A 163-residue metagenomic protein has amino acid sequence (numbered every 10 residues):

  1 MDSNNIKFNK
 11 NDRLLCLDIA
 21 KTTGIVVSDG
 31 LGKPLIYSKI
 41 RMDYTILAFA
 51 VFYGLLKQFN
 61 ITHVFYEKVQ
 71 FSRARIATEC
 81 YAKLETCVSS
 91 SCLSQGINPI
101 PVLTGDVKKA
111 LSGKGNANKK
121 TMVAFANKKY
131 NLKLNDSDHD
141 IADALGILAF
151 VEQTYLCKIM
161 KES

Functional and structural regions predicted by a protein language model:
M1-S163: Phosphate- and other anionic-substrate recognition elements at nucleic-acid/protein interfaces
